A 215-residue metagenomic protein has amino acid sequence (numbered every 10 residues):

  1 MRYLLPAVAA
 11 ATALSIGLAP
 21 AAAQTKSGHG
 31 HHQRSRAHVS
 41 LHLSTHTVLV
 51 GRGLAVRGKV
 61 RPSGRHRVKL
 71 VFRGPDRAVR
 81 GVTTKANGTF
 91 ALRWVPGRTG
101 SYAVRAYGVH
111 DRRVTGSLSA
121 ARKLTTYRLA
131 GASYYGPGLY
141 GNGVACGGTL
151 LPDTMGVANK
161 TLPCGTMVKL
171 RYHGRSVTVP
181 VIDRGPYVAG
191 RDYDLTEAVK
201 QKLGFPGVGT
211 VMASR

Functional and structural regions predicted by a protein language model:
R2-T12, I16-G51, A55-K59, G64 (+2 more regions): Secreted/periplasmic proteins
S63-R73: Short, ordered, surface-exposed loop/turn motifs in non-cytosolic proteins
V71-V79, D111, R175: Change "in extracellular beta-sheet-rich domains … of secreted and cell-surface proteins" to "in beta-sheet-rich domains
